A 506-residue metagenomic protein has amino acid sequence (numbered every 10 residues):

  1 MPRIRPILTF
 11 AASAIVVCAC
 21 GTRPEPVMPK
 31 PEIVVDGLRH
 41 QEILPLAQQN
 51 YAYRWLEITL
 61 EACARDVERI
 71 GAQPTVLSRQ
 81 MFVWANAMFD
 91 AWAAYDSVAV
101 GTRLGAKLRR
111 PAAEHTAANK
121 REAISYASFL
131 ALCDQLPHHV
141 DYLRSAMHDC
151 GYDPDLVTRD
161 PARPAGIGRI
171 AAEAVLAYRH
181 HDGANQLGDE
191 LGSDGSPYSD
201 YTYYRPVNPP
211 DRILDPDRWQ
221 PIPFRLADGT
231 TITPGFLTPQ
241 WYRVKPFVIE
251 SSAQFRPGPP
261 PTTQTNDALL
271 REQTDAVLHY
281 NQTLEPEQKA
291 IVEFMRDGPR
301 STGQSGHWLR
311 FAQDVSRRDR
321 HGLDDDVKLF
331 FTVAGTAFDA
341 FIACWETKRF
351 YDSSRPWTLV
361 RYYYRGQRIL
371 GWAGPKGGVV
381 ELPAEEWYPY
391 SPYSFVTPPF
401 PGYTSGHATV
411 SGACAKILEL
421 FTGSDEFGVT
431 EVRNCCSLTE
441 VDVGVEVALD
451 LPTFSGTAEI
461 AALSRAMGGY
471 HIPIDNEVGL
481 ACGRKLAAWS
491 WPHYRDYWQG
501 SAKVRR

Functional and structural regions predicted by a protein language model:
M1-F10: Bacterial N-terminal signal peptides that target proteins for export
V16-A19: C-terminal motif of bacterial Sec signal peptides marking the signal peptidase cleavage site
P24-R506: Acidic/polar surface patches and capping/hinge elements
